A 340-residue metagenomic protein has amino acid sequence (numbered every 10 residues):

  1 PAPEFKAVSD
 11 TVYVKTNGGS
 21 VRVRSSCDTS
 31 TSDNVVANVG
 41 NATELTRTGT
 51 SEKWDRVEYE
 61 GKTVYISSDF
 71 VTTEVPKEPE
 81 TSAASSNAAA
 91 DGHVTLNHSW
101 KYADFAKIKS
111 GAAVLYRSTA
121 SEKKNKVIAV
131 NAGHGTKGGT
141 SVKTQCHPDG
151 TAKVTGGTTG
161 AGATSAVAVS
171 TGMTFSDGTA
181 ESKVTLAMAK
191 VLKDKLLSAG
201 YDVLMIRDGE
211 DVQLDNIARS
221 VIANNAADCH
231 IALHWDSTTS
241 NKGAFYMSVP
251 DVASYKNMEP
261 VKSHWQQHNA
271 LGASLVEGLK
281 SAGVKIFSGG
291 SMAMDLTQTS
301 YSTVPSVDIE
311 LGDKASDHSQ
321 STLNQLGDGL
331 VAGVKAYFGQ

Functional and structural regions predicted by a protein language model:
P1-G19, T43-E44, T50-S51, S67 (+2 more regions): Catalytic-site microenvironment of enzymes that process N-acetyl-hexosamine-containing cell-wall polysaccharides
S25-T50: SH3/SH3-like (including bacterial SH3b) beta-barrel domains that bind proline-rich motifs or cell-wall ligands
S26, E60, G133: Acidic/polar N-terminal loop/beta-strand segments that form early-domain functional surfaces
S32, G61, F175: Short, flexible active-site loop motifs that bind/organize anionic cofactors or intermediates
A42, D55-Y59: SH3/SH3-like beta-barrel fold
E58-D69: Short, compositionally biased
